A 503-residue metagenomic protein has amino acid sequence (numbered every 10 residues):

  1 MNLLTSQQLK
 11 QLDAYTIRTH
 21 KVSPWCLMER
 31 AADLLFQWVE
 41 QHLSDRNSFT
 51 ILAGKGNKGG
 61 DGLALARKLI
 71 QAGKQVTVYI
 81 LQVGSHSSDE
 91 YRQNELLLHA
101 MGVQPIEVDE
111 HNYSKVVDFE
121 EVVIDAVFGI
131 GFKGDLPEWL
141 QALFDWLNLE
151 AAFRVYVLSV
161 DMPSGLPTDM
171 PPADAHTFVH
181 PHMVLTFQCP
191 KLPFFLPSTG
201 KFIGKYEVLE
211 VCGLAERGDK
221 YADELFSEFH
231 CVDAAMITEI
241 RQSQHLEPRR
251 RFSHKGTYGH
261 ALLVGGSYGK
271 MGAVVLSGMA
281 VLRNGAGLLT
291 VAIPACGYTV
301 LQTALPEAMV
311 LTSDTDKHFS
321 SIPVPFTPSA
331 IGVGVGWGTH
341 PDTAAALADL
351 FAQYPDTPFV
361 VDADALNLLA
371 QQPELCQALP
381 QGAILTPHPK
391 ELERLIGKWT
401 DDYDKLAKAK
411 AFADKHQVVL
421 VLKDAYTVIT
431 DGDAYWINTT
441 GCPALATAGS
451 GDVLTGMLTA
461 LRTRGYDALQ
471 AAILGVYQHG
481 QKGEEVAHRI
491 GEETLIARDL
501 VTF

Functional and structural regions predicted by a protein language model:
M1-I80, S88, M183, F194-F359 (+2 more regions): Small-residue (G/A/S/T)-rich helix-start motifs and N-terminal tracts that mark the onset
F36-A126, D135-V160, P358, C376 (+1 more regions): Nucleotide and nucleotide-moiety/phosphate-recognizing core
E90, D135-L136, P171-A173, I396-T400: Short, solvent-exposed loop/turn segments at secondary-structure boundaries
E95, E121-F128, F326-G336: Small/polar-residue-rich loop-to-helix segments that shape phosphate-bearing ligand pockets
E110-Y113, M162-T168, K191-L192, D316-H318 (+1 more regions): Short acidic loop-to-helix transition motifs that present clustered carboxylates
V116-E121, F178-V179, P325-F326, A413: A short, aliphatic-rich alpha-helical micro-motif
E120-V122, V127-F229: Internal gly/pro-rich beta-alpha loop/helix module that stabilizes soluble enzyme cofactors or their anionic handles
